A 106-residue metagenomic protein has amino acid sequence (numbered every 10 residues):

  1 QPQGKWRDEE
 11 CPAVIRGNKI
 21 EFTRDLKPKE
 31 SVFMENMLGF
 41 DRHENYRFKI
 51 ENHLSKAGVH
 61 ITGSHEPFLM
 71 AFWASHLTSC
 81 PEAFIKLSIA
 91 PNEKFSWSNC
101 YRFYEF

Functional and structural regions predicted by a protein language model:
Q1-G58: Active-site/ligand-binding surface loops and adjacent short beta/alpha elements that line catalytic pockets across
F48, S79, F95-N99: Hydrophobic residues positioned within well-ordered beta-strands of beta-sheet architectures
S55, E66, K86, R102: Short, glycine-/Ser/Thr-/acidic-enriched flexible segments
E66-T78: Short, basic/aromatic beta-hairpin or loop at an interaction surface
P81-L87: Short structured motifs
I89-E105: Short Pro-Gly-centered flexible turn/kink motifs
